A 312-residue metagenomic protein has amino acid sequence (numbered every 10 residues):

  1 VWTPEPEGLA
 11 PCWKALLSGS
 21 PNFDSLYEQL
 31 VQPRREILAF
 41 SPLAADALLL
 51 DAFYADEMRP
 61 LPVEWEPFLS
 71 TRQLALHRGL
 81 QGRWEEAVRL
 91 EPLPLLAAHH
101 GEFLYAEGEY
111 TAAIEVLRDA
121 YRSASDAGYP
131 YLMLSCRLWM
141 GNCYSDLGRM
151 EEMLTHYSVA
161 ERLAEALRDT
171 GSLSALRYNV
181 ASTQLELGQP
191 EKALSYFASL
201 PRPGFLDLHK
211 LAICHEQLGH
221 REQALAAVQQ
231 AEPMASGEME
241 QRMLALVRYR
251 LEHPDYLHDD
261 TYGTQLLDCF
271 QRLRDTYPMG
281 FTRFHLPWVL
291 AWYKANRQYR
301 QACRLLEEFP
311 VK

Functional and structural regions predicted by a protein language model:
V1-A97, H258, Y262, D275-K312: Flexible inter-repeat linkers and adjacent short helices within tandem amphipathic alpha-helical repeat scaffolds
G8-C12, L49, R72, A98 (+6 more regions): TPR/TPR-like alpha-solenoid signature
S18, A55, R78, L104 (+7 more regions): Residue at a conserved register position within TPR or TPR-like alpha-solenoid repeats
S20-F23, W84, Y110, P130 (+6 more regions): TPR-repeat structural position
Y27-E36, V88, R118-D126, S158-R168 (+4 more regions): Amphipathic alpha-helical segments of tetratricopeptide repeats
P42, E91, L95, Y131 (+4 more regions): Residue signature of alpha-solenoid helical repeat architecture, marking inter-repeat boundaries and helix-start
